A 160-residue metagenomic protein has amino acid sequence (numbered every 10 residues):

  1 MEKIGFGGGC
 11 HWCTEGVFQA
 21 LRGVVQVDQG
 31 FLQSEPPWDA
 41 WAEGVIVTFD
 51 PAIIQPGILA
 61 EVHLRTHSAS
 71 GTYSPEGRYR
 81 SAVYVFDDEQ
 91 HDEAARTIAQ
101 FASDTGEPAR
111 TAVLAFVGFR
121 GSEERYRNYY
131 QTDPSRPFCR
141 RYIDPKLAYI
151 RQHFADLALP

Functional and structural regions predicted by a protein language model:
M1-P160: Flexible coil/turn and secondary-structure edge motifs
